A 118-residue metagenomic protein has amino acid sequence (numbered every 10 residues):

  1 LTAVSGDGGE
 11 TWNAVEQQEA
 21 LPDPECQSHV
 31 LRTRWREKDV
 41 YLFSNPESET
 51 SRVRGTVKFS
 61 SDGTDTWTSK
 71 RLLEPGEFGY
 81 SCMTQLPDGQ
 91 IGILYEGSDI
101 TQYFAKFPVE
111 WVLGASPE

Functional and structural regions predicted by a protein language model:
L1-E118: Asp-box/BNR beta-propeller blade signature and adjacent active/binding-site loops in extracellular glycan-interacting
